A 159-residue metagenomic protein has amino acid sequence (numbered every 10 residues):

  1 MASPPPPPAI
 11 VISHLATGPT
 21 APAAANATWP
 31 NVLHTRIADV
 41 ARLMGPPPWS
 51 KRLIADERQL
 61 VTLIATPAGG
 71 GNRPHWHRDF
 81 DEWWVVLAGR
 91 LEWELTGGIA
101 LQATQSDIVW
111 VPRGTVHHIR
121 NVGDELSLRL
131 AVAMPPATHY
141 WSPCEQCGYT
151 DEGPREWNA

Functional and structural regions predicted by a protein language model:
M1-L60, R73-P74, C144-A159: A short, N-terminal "cap"/entry segment at the start of jelly-roll beta-barrel domains of the cupin/DSBH fold
W49-L60, G69-V85, G97, Q105: A short beta-loop-beta micro-motif enriched in histidine and acidic residues
L63-I64, W110, E125-P143: A short hydrophobic beta-strand segment most commonly corresponding to one strand of the jelly-roll/cupin
W93: Conserved A-loop
G97-R113: Short acidic-glycine-tyrosine-enriched beta hairpin
T115-H118: Short, charged beta-turn/beta-strand-edge "cap" motif at the junction between a beta-strand and an adjacent loop
R120-V122: Asparagine-centered strand-capping/turn motif at beta-strand->loop junctions
